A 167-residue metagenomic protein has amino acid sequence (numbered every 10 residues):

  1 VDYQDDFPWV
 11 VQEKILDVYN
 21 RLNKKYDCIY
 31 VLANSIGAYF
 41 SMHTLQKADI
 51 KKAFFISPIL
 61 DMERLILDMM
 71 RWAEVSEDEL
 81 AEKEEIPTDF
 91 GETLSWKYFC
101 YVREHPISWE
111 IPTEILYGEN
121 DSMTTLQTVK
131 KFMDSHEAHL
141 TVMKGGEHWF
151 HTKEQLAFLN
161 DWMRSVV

Functional and structural regions predicted by a protein language model:
V1-K25: Catalytic nucleophile-loop/oxyanion-hole region of alpha/beta-hydrolase and closely related hydrolase-like folds
D5-F7, A38-Y39, D61: Short secondary-structure capping/turn micro-motifs that flank functional sites
C28-A33, I56: Short beta-strand immediately N-terminal to the catalytic nucleophile in serine-hydrolase-like folds
L32-S41: Gly/Ala-rich beta-loop-alpha elbow adjacent to hydrolase catalytic centers
T44-A48: Aromatic pocket-lining residues of Rossmann-like dinucleotide-binding sites
D49-V167: The alpha/beta-hydrolase serine catalytic core
